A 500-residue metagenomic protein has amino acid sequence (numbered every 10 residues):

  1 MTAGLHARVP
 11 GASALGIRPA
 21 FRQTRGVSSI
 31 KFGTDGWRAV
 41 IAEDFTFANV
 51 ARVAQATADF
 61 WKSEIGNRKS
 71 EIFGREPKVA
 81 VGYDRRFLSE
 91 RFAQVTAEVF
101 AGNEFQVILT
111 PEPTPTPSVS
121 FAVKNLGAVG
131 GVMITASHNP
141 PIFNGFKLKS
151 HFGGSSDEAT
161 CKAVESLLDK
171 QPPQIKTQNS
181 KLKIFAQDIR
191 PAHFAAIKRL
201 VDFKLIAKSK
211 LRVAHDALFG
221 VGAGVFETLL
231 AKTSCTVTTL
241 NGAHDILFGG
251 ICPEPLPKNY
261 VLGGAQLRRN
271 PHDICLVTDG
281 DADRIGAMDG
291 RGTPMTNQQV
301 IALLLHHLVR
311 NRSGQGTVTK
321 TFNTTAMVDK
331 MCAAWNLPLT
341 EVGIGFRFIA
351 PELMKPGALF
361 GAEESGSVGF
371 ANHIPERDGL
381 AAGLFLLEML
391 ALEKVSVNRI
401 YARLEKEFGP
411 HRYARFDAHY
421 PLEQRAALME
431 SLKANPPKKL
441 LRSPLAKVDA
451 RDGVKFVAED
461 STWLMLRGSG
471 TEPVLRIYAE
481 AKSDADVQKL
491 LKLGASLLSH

Functional and structural regions predicted by a protein language model:
F21, G26-N103, V129, K183-V213: An N-terminal, well-structured beta->alpha segment
V27, N144-P271: Gly/Ser/Thr-enriched, mixed-charge loops and adjacent short helices that form phosphate/oxyanion-binding elements
D35, V81, V119, V132 (+12 more regions): Buried hydrophobic positions in well-ordered alpha/beta secondary-structure cores of metabolic enzymes
K78-N144, T228-M288: N-terminal small/polar loop signature for handling phosphorylated ligands or for N-terminal nucleophile
P111, K162-A195, D289-A362, G369-F370: Proline/glycine-rich low-complexity loops and linkers
D273-I274, G314-H500: Phosphate-binding and adjacent anionic-ligand microenvironments
